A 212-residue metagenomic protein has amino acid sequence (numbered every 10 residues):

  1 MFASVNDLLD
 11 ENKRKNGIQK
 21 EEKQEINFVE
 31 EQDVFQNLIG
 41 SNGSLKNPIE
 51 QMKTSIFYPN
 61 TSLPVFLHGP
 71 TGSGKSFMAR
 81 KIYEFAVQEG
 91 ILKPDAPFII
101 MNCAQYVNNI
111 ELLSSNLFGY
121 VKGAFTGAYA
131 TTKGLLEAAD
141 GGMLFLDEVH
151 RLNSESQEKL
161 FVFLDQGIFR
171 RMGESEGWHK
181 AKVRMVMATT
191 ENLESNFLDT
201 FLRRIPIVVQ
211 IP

Functional and structural regions predicted by a protein language model:
M1-N27: Interdomain "pre-motor" coupling segment immediately N-terminal to P-loop NTPase/helicase cores
N12-K13, K23-I49: Dynamic helix-loop-helix/coil hinge segments at AAA+ ATPase domain boundaries and subdomain interfaces
N37, Q51-T126, G142, H150 (+1 more regions): Conserved post-Walker A coupling segment in P-loop NTPases
N60-S62, P94, E111, T132 (+3 more regions): Short loop/turn elements that form and flank the Walker-type P-loop nucleotide-binding site in RecA-like NTPase cores
A79-K81, Y106-F118, Y129-G167, L193-R204: Conserved AAA+/SF3 P-loop NTPase catalytic/coupling segment centered on the Walker-B
I100, L146, M185-M187: Hydrophobic beta-strand core positions in alpha/beta domains
Q166-R171, S175-P212: Canonical AAA+ ATPase core
